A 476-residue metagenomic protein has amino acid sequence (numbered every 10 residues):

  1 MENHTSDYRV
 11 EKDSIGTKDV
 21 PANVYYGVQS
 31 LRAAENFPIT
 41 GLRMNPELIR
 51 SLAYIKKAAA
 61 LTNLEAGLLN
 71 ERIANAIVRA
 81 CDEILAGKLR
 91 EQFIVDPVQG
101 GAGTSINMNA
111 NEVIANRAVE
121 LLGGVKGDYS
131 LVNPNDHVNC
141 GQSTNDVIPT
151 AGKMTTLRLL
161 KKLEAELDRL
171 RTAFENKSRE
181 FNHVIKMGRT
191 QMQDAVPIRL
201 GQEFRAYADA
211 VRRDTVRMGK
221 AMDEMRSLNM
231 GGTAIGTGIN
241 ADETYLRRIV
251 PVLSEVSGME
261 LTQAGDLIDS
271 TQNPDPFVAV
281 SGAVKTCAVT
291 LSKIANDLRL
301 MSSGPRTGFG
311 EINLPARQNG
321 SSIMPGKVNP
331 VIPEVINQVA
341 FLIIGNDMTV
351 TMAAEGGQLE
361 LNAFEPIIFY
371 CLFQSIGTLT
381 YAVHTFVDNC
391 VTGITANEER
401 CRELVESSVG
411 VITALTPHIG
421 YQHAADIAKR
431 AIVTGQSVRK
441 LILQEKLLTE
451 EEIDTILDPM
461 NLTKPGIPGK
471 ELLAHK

Functional and structural regions predicted by a protein language model:
M1-K476: Conserved, well-structured ligand/cofactor-binding cores
